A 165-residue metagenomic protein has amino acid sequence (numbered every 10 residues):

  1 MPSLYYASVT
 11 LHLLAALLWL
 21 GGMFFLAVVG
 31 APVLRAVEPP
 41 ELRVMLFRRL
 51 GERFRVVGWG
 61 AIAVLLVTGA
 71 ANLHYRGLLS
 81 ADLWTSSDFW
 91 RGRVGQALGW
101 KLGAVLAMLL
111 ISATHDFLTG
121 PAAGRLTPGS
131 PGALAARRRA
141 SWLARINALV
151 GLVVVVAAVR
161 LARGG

Functional and structural regions predicted by a protein language model:
M1-G165: Polytopic transmembrane helical bundles with strong interfacial aromatic enrichment
